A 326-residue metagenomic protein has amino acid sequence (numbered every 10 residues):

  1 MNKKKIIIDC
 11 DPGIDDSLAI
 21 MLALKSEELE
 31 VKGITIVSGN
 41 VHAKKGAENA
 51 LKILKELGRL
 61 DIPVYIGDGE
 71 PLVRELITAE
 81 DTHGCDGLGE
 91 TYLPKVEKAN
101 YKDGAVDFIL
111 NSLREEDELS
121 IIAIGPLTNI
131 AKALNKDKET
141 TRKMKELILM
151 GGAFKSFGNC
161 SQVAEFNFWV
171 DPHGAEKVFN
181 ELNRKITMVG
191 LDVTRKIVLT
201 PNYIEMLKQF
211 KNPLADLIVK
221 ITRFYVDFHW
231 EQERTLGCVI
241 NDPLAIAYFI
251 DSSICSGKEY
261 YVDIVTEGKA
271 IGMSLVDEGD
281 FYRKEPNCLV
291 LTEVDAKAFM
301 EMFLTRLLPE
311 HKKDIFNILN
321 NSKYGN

Functional and structural regions predicted by a protein language model:
N2-C10, I14-K52, Y92-R195, P201: Active-site histidine-anchored catalytic micro-motif
N2-K3, L22-A23, E30-V31, W169-H173 (+1 more regions): Conformational coupling and interaction surfaces
K3-C10, P63-G69, L88-G89, N129-N135 (+2 more regions): Short, mixed-charge, low-aromatic patches
K4, A47-E115, N287-F299, L304-L308 (+1 more regions): Metal-dependent C-N hydrolase catalytic cores
V41-K45, L72-V73, A153-F157, D263-D280: Short, mixed-charge aromatic SLiMs
K55-L60, G69, L93, R114 (+7 more regions): Generic secondary-structure signature for well-ordered alpha-helical cores
V64, V178, I246: A residue-level signal for conserved active-site and pocket-lining positions in enzyme catalytic cores
I77-G84, S161-E165, Y203-E205: Short, surface-exposed amphipathic charged segments that create phosphate/polyanion-binding patches used for binding
